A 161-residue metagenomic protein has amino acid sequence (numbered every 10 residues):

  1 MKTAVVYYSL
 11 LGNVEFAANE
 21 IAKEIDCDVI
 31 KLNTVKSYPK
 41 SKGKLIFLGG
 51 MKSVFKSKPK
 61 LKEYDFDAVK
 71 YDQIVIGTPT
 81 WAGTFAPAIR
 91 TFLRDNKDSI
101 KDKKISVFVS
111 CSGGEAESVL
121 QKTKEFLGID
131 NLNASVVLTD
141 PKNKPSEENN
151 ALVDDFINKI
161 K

Functional and structural regions predicted by a protein language model:
M1-I74, G83-F85, T91-D95, K101 (+1 more regions): N-terminal beta1-alpha1-beta2 submodule of the flavodoxin-like/Rossmannoid cofactor-binding fold
V5, I76, S106-V109: Structural beta-sheet core signal
F16, T84, E115-S118, K144: Residues that form or flank phosphate/diphosphate-binding pockets in enzymes that use nucleotide phosphates
P79-T80: Short glycine-/small-residue-rich Rossmann-like dinucleotide-binding loops
A88-L93, V119-T123: Short alpha-helix in the alpha/beta-hydrolase fold that links the catalytic acid
S99-V107: Short, acidic/small-residue loops that bind anionic groups at enzyme active sites
S106-T139: Short, glycine-/small-residue-rich phosphate/pyrophosphate-handling segment
N131-K161: Glycine-rich phosphate/pyrophosphate-binding loop and the adjoining helix
